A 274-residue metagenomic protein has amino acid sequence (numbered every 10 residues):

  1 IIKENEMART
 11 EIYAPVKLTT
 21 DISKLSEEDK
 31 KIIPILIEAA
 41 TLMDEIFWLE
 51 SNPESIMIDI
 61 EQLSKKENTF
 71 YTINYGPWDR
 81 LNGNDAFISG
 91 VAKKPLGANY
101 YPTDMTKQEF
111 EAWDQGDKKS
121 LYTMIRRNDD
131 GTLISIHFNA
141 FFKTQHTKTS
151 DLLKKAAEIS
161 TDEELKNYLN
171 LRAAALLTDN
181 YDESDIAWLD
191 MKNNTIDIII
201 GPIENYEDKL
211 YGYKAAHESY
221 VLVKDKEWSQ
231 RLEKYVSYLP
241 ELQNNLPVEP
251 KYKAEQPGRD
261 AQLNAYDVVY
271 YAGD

Functional and structural regions predicted by a protein language model:
I1-I2, T106-K107, D225-K226, L232: General structural signal for secondary-structure boundaries
I2-Y168, R172: N-terminal helix-rich structural modules
F138-F141, Q145-D274: Contiguous, non-catalytic segments that form substrate-binding/exosite surfaces or channel walls
